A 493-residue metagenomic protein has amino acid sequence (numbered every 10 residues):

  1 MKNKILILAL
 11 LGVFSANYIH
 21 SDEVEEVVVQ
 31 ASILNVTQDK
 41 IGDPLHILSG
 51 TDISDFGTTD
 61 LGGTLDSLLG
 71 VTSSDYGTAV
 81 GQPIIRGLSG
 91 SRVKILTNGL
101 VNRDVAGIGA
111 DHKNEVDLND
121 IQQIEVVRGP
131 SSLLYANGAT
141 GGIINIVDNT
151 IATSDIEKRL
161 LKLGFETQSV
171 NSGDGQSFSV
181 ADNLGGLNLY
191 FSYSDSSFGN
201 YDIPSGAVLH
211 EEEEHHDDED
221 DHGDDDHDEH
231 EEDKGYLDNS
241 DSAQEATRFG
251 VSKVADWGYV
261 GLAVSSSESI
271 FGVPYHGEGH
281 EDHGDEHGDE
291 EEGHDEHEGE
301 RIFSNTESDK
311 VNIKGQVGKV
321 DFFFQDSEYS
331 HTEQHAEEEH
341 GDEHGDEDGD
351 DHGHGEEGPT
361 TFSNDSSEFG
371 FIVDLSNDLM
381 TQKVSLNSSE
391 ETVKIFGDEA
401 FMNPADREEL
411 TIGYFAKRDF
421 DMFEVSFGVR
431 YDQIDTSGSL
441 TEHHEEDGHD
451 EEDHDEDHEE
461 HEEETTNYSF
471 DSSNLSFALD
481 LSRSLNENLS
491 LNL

Functional and structural regions predicted by a protein language model:
E26-S54: N-terminal periplasmic "start-of-domain" segments of outer-membrane beta-barrel proteins
I53, L65, I124-E125, I144-I146 (+1 more regions): Non-catalytic regulatory/gating segments with a bias toward low-complexity or hydrophobic composition
G62-D104: Extracytoplasmic beta-strand/coil segments of soluble accessory domains associated with Gram-negative outer-membrane
V101-P130: Short acidic/polar hinge/loop motifs at secondary-structure boundaries that mediate gating or recognition
D120-Q122, R128, L133-G206, D241-E245 (+2 more regions): Outer-membrane beta-barrel translocator/receptor signature
S169-S197, H210-P274, R301-G318, V373-T381 (+4 more regions): Transmembrane beta-barrel wall of Gram-negative outer-membrane proteins
S240, Q244, G258-V320, F324-E368 (+1 more regions): Flexible loop and strand-edge segments within Gram-negative outer membrane beta-barrel domains
K314, L379-K383, N387, N403-L493: Structural signature of Gram-negative outer-membrane beta-barrels, strongest in the C-terminal barrel of TonB-dependent
